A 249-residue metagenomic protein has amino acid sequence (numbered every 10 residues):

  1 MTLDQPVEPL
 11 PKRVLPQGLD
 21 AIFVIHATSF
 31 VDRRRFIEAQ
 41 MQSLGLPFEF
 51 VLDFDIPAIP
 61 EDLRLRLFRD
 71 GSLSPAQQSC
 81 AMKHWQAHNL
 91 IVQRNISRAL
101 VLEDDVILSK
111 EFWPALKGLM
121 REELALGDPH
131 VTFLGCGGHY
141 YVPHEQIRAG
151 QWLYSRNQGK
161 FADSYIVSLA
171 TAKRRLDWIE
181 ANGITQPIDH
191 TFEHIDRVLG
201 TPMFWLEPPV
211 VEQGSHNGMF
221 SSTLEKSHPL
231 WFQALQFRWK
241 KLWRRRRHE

Functional and structural regions predicted by a protein language model:
M1-L102, V106-E249: An acidic/histidine-cluster motif and surrounding catalytic segment that typifies divalent-metal-assisted enzyme active
